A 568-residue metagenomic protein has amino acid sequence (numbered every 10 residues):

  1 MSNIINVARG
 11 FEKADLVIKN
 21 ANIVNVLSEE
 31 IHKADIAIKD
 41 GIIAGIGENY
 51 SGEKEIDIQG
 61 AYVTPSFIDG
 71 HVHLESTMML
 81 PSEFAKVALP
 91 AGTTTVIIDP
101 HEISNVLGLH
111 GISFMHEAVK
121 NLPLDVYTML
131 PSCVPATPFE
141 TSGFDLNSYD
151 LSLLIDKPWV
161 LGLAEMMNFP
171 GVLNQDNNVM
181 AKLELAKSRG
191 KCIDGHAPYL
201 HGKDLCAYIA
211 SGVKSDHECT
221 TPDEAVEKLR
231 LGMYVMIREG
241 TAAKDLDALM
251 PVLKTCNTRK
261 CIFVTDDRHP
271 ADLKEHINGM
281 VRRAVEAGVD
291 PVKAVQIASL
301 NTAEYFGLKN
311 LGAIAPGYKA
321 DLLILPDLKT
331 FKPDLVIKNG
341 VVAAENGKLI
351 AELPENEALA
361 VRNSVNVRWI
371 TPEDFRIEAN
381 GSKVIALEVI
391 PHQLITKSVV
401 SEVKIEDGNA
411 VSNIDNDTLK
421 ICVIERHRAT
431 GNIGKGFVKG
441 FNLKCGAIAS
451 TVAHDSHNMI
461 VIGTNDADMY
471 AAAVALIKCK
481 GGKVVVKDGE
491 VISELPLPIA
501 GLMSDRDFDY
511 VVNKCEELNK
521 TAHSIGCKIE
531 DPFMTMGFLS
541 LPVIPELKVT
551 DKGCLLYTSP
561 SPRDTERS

Functional and structural regions predicted by a protein language model:
M1-S66: Histidine-rich, glycine-flanked metal-binding segment
V7, A85-C192, V491-P496, P532: Divalent-metal coordination cores built from histidine and acidic residues
A61-E83: Di-metal (Zn2+ and/or Mg2+/Mn2+) metal-binding site signature of metallo-dependent hydrolases with the MBL/beta-CASP
G111, D145-E165, G171-M236, A243-F263 (+2 more regions): Histidine/acidic residue-rich metal-binding segments in metalloenzymes
V252-F331, I337-N339, T451-I462, A473-K478 (+2 more regions): His/Asp/Glu-enriched, well-ordered alpha-helical/loop segment that forms or immediately abuts the divalent-metal
A303-E304, L308-L311, P316-L419: Hard-cation-handling environments
R376-T464, D468-A471, I477: Non-catalytic interaction/regulatory modules that flank or connect domains
Y557-D564: Conserved small/polar residues in nucleotide/adenosyl-binding loops
